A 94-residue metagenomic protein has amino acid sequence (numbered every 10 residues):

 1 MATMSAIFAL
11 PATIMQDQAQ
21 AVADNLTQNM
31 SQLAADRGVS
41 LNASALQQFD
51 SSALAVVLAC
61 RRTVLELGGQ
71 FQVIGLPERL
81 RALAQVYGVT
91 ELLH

Functional and structural regions predicted by a protein language model:
M1-F49, A59-H94: STAS-like cytosolic regulatory interaction modules
